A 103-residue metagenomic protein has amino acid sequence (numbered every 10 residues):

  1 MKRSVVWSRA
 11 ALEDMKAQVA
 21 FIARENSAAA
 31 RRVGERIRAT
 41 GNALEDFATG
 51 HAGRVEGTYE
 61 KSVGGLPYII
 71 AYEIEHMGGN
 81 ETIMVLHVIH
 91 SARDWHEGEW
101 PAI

Functional and structural regions predicted by a protein language model:
M1-T58, G78, A102: Basic, Lys/Arg-enriched alpha-helical interface segments
Y59-V63: A beta-hairpin/wing motif
L66: ATP/adenylate-binding site constellation spanning eukaryotic-like Ser/Thr protein kinases, ABC-transporter
I69, E73-I103: Enriched for short, Lys/Arg-rich terminal
